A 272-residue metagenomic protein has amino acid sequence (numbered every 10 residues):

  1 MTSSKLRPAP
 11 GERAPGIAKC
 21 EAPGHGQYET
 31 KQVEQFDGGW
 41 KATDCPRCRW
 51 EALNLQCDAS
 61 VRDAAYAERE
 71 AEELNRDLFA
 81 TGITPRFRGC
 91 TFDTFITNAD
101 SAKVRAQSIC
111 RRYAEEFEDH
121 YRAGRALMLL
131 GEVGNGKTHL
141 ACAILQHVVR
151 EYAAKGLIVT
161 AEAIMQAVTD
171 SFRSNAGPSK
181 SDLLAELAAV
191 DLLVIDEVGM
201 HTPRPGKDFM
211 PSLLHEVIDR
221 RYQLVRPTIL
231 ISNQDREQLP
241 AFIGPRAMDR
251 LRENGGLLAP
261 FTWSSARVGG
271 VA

Functional and structural regions predicted by a protein language model:
I17-P23, C45-C48: Short cysteine-rich clusters marking metal-coordination/redox-active sites
G24-Q32, R49-A52: Cys/His-rich microdomains that often coordinate metals
F36-T84: Interdomain "pre-motor" coupling segment immediately N-terminal to P-loop NTPase/helicase cores
D93-E118: N-terminal pre-Walker A segment at the start of P-loop NTPase domains
A102-C110, L145-A189, D208: Short glycine-rich substrate-engagement loop in P-loop NTPases that contacts/grips substrate
D119-A141: Walker A/P-loop nucleotide-binding motif
Q166-A167, S171, M200-A272: Replace "adjacent to P-loop NTPase cores in ATP/GTP-dependent enzymes" with "adjacent to NTP-binding cores
D196-V198: Walker B catalytic acidic pair
